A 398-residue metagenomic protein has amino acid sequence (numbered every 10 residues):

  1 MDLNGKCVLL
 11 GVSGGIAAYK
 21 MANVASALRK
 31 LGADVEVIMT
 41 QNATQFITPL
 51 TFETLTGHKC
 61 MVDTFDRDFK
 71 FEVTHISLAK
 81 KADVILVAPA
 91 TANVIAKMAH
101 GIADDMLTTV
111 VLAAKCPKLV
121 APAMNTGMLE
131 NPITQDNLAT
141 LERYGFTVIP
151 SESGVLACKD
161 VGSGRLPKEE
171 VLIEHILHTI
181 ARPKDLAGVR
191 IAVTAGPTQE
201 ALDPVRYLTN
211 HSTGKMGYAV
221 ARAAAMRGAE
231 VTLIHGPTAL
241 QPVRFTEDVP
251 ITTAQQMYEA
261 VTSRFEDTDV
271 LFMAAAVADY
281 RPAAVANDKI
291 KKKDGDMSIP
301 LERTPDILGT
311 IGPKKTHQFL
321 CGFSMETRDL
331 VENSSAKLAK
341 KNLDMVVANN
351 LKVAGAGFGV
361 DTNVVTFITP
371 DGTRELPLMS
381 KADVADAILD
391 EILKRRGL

Functional and structural regions predicted by a protein language model:
M1-L119, N125-L398: A cross-family phosphate/adenosyl-ligand binding-site feature
